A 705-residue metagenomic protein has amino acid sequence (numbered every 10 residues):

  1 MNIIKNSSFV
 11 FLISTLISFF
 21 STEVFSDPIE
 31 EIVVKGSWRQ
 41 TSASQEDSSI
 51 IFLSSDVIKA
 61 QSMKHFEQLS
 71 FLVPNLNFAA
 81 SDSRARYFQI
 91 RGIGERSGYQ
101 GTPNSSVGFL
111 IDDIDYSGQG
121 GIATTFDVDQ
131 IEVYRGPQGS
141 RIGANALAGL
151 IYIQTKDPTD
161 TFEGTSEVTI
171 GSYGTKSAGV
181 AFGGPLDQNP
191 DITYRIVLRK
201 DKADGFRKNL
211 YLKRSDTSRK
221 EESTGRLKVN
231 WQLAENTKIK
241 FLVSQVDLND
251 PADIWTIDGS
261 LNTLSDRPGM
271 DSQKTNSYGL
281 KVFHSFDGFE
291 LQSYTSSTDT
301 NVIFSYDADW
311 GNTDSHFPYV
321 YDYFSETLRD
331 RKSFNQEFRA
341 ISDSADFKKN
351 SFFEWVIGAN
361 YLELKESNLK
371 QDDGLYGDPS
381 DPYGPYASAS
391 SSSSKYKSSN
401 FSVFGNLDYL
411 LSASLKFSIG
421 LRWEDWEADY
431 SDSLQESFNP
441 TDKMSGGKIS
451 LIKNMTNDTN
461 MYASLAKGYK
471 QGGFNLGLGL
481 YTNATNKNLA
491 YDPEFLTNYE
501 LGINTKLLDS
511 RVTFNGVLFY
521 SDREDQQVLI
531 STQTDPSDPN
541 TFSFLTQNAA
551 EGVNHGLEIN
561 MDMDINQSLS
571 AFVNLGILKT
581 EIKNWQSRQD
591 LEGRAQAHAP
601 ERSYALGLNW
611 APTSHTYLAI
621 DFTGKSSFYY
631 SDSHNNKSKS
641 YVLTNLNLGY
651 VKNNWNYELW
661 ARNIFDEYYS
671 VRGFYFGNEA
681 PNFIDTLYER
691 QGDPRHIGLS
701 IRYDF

Functional and structural regions predicted by a protein language model:
E31, E67, Y87-Q89, L110 (+4 more regions): N-terminal periplasmic accessory domains that precede and gate Gram-negative outer-membrane beta-barrel machines
I32, A571, S627-Y629, Y650-F705: C-terminal beta-signal and adjacent terminal beta-strands/loops of Gram-negative outer-membrane beta-barrel proteins
S42, E67, F71-I114: Extracytoplasmic beta-strand/coil segments of soluble accessory domains associated with Gram-negative outer-membrane
G98-Y99, S106-P137: Short acidic/polar hinge/loop motifs at secondary-structure boundaries that mediate gating or recognition
E163-T165, I170-A203, R207-D250, K274-N276 (+11 more regions): Transmembrane beta-barrel wall of Gram-negative outer-membrane proteins
N230-N236, S244, A340, F352-E354 (+6 more regions): Structural signature of Gram-negative outer-membrane beta-barrels, strongest in the C-terminal barrel of TonB-dependent
K281-A308, N454, N460-A466, A490-H555 (+3 more regions): Membrane-embedded beta-barrel scaffold of Gram-negative outer-membrane proteins
I341-D343, V356-G358, L410, S414-F417 (+3 more regions): Gram-negative outer-membrane beta-barrel transporters
